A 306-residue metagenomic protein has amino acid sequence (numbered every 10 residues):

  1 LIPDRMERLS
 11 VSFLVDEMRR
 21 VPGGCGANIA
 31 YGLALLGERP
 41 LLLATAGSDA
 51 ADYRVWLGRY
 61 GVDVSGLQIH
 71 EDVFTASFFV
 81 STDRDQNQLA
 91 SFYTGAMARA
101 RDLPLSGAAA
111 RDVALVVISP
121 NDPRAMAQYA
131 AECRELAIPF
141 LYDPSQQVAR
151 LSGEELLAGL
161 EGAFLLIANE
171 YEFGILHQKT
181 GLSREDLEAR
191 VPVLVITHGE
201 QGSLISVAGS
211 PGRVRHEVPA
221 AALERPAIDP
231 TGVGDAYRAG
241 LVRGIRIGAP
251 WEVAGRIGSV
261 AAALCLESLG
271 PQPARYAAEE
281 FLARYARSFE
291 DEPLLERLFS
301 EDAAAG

Functional and structural regions predicted by a protein language model:
L1-L41, D52, P226-P230, L295-G306: Glycine-rich phosphate/adenosyl-contacting loop at the front of the ribokinase-like
Y31, S77-S81, L89-A90, G202-S206: Short beta-strand scaffold segments in enzyme catalytic cores
R39-P40, V64, F140, L194: Hydrophobic anchor at the start of a short beta-strand that flanks the dinucleotide cofactor-binding loop
A46-D49, P120-A125, S145-A149: Short beta->alpha connector loops
G58-V73: A glycine-rich helix N-cap at a beta->alpha junction
Q68-H70, F78-P120, R124: Conserved phosphate-binding/catalytic loop of the ribokinase/pfkB sugar-kinase fold
R134-L141, S145-E217: Conserved phosphate/ATP/ADP-binding segment of small-molecule kinases
G181-G306: Conserved phosphate-binding/catalytic region of the ribokinase-like
